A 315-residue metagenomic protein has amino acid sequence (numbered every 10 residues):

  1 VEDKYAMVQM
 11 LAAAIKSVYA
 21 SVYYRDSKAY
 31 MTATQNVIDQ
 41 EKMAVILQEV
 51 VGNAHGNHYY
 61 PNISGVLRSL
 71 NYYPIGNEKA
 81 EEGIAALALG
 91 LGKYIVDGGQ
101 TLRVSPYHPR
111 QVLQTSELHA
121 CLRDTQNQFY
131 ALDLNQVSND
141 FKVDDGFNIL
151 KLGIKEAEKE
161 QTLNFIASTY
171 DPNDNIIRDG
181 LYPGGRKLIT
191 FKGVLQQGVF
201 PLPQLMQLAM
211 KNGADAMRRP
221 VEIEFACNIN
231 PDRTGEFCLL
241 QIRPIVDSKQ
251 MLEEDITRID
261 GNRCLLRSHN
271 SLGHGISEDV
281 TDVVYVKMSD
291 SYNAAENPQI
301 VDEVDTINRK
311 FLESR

Functional and structural regions predicted by a protein language model:
V1-R315: Nucleotide/phosphate-binding sheet-loop regions of phosphoryl- and nucleotidyl-transfer enzymes
